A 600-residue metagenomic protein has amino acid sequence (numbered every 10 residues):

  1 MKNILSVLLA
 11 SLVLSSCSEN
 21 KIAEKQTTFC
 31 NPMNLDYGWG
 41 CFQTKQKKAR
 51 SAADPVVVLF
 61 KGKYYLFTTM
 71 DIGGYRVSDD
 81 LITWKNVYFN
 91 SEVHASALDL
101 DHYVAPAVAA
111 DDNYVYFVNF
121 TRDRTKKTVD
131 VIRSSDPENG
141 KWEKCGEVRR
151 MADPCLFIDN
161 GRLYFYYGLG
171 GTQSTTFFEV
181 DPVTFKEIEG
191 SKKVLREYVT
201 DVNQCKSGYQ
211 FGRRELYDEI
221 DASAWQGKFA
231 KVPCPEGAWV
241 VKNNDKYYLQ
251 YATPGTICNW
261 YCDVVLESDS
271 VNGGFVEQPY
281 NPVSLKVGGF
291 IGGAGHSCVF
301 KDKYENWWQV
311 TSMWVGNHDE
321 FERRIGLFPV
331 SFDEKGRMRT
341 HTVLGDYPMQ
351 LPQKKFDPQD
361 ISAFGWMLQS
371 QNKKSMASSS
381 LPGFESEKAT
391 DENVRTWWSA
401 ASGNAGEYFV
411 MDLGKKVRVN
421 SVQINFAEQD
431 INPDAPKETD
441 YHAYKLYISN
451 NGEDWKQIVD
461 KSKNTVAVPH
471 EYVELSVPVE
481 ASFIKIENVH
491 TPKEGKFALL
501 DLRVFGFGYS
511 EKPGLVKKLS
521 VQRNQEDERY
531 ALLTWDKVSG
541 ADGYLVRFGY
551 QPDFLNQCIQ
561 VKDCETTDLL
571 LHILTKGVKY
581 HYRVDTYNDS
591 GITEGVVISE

Functional and structural regions predicted by a protein language model:
N20-A230, K242-G289, Y304, S312-D357 (+1 more regions): Beta-rich carbohydrate-recognition and catalytic domains
V264, H442, E471-Y472, E565-L570: Short S/T/G- and acidic-enriched coil/turn segments that sit immediately N-terminal to beta-strands in beta-sandwich
D391-V459, P469-L515: Aromatic, loop-rich ligand-recognition surfaces of beta-strand-rich domains
Y447-I448, G540-V561: Extracellular low-complexity, O-glycosylation-prone stalks/linkers
S462-V466, I559-T566: Short beta-strand segments within Ig-like beta-sandwich modules, predominantly Fibronectin type-III
E474-P478, K537, L570-T575: Short, flexible loop/turn segments at beta-strand junctions in immunoglobulin-like and fibronectin type III
F505-G540, K576, S590-E600: Pro/Thr/Ser/Gly-rich low-complexity, intrinsically disordered linker/stalk tracts
L571-I592: Beta-strand-rich modules
